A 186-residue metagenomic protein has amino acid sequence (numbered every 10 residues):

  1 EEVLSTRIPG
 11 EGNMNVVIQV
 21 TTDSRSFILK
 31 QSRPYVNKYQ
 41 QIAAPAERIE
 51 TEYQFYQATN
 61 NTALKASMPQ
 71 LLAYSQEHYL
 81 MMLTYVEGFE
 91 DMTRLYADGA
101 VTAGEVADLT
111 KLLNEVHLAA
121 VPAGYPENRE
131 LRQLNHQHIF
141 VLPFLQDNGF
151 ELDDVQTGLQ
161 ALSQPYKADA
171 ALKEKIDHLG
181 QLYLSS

Functional and structural regions predicted by a protein language model:
E1-T6, A73, V106, G124 (+2 more regions): Short intrinsically disordered, low-complexity coil segments enriched in acidic
E1-Y79: Conserved NTP-binding catalytic cores of kinases and kinase-like/nucleotidyltransferase enzymes across multiple kinase
I28, Y39, G180-S186: Well-ordered, non-transmembrane segments within structured domains
Q40-Q41, L83-T84, R94: Short, conserved acidic/polar surface loops in the N-terminal third of protein domains
E47-T51, V101-D108, A171: Soluble or luminal CAZymes and related metallo-dependent hydrolases
A58, F89-L131, Y183: Conserved kinase catalytic-core helix
H78-E90: Conserved short submotifs of the Hanks-type protein kinase catalytic core that shape the nucleotide-binding pocket
R129-L184: Active-site catalytic-loop/activation-segment of kinase and kinase-like phosphoryl-transfer enzymes
